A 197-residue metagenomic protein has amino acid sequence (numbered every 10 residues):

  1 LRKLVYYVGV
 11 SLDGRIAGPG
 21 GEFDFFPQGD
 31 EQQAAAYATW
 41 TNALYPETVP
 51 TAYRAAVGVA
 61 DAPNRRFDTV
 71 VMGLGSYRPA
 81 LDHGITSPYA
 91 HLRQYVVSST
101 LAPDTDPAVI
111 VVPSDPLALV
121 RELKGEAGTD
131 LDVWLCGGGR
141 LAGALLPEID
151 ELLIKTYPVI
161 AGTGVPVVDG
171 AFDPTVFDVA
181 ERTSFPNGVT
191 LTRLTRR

Functional and structural regions predicted by a protein language model:
L1-R197: Enzymes that bind and transform nitrogen-containing heteroaromatic metabolites
